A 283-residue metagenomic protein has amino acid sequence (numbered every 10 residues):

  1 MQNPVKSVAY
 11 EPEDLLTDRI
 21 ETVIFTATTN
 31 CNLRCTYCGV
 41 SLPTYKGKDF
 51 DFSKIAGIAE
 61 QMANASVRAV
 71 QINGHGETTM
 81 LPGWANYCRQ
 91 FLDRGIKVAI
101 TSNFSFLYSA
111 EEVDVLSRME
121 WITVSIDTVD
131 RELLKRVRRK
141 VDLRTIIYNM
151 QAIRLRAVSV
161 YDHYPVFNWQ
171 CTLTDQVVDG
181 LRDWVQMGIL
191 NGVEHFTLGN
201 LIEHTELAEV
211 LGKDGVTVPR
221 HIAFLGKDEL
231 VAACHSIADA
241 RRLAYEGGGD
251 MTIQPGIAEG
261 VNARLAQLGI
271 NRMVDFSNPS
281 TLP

Functional and structural regions predicted by a protein language model:
M1-I24, N64, D250-L282: N-terminal [4Fe-4S]-dependent radical SAM core
M1-W121, E132, R136-K140, R144 (+7 more regions): Conserved alpha-helical substructure of the radical SAM core
V67, G95-I96, A157-P165, G248-G249: A short helix->loop->beta-strand "cap" motif at the edges of active sites that frequently abuts
H75, N103-S105, D127, T172-T174 (+2 more regions): Active-site beta-loop-alpha junctions enriched in small/polar residues
L81, L107-A110, V177-L181, V261-N262: Short, well-ordered alpha-helical microsegments
I100, V124, W169-C171: Structural beta-sheet core signal
M150-D179, A223-G226, G256-I257: Conserved strand-turn element in the central/C-terminal portion of the radical SAM core barrel that lines
D175-N191: Catalytic cores of alpha/beta
